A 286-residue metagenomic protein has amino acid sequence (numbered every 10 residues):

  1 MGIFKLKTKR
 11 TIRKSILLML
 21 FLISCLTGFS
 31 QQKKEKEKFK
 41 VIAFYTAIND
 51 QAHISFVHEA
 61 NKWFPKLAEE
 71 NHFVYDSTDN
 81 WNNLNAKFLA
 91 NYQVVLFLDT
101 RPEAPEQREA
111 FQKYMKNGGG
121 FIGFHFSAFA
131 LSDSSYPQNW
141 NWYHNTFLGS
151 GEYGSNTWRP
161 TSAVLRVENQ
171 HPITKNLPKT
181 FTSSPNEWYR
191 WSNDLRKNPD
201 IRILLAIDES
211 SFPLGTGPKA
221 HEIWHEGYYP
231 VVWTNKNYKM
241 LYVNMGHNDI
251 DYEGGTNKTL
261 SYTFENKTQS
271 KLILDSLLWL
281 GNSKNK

Functional and structural regions predicted by a protein language model:
M1-K36: Bacterial Sec-dependent N-terminal signal peptides
K33-F39, W63-K66, E70, F212-P213 (+1 more regions): Extracellular ligand-binding/catalytic regions of CAZymes and related secreted enzymes and adhesion modules
K38-L131: Helical hinge/lid and interdomain linker segments adjacent to catalytic or ligand-binding clefts that mediate domain
I48-N49, N83, P102, A128-A130 (+3 more regions): Short, solvent-exposed loop/turn segments at secondary-structure junctions
E59-W63, E106, A110, W142 (+2 more regions): Extracytoplasmic/secreted proteins, especially bacterial periplasmic and envelope-associated proteins
R101-K179: A glycine-rich, often tryptophan-bearing local segment used as a flexible ligand/cofactor-contacting loop or short
S134, P185, Y252-G255: A short, polar/proline- and glycine-enriched secondary-structure boundary/capping micro-motif
N156-Y242: Catalytic beta-strand/loop cores that center a nucleophilic Ser/Cys/Thr and support acyl-enzyme chemistry
